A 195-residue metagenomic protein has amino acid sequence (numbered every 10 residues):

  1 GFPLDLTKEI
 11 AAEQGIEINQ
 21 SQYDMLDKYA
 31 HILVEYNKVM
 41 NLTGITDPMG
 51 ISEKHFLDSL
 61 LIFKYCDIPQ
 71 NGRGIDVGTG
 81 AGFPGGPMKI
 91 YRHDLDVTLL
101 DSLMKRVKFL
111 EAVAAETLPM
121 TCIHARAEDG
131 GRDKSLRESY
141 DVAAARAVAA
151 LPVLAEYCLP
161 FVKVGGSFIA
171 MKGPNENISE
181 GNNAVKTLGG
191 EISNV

Functional and structural regions predicted by a protein language model:
G1, P84-G85: Glycine-centered small-residue hotspots that permit tight backbone geometry or close packing
G1-Q70, I75, K105-M120: Class I SAM-dependent transferase core
E13-G15, V39-L42, P48-M49, E53 (+5 more regions): Generic secondary-structure boundary/loop-capping signal
I75-G82: Class I SAM-dependent methyltransferase "Motif I" SAM/SAH-binding loop
G85, L95-T98, S102-V195: S-adenosylmethionine
M88: Aromatic pocket-lining residues of Rossmann-like dinucleotide-binding sites
R92: Conserved phosphotransfer cores of two-component systems
